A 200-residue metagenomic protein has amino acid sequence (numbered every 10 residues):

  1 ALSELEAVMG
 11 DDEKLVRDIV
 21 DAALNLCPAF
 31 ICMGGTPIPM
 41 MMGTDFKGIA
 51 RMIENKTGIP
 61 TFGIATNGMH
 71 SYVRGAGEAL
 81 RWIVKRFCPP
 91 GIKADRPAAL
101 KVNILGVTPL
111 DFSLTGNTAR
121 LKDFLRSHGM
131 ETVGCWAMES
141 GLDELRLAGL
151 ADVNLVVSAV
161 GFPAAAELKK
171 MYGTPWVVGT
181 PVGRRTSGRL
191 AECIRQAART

Functional and structural regions predicted by a protein language model:
A1-T200: An N-terminal assembly and electron-transfer interface module characteristic of large anaerobic redox and radical
